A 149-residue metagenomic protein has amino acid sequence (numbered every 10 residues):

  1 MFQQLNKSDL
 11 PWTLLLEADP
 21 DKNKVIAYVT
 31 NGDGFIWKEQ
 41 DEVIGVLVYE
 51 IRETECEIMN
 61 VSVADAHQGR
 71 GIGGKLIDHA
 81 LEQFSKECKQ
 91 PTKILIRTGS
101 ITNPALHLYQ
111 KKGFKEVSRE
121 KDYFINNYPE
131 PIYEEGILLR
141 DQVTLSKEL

Functional and structural regions predicted by a protein language model:
M1-K7, V143, L149: Conserved N-terminal entry element of GNAT/NAT acetyltransferase domains
F2-A66, I77-D78: Acetyl-CoA-dependent GNAT
L16-D19, I26-G32, E42, V46 (+1 more regions): Conserved acyl-donor/pantetheine-binding loop and adjacent beta-alpha core of acyl/acetyltransferases and related
E57, S62, G71, L95-R97 (+1 more regions): Conserved beta-strand segments that form the floor/walls of ligand-binding pockets within enzyme and binding domains
V63, G69-F84, H107, K111: Conserved acetyl-CoA-binding loop-helix of GNAT-fold acetyltransferases
F84-S100: Conserved GNAT acetyl-CoA-binding A-motif
L95-L106, D122-N127: Conserved beta-strand-loop-alpha-helix junction that forms the acyl-donor binding cleft
Q110-R119: Conserved acetyl-CoA-binding loop of GNAT-fold acetyltransferases
